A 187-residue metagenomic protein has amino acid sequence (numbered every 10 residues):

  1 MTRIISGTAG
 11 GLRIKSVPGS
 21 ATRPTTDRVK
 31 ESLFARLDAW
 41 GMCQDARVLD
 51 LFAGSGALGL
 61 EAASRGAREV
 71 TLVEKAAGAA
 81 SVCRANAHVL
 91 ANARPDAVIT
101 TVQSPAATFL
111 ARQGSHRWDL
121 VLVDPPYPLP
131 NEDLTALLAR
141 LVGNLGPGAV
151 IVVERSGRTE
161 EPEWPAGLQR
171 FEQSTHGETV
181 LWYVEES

Functional and structural regions predicted by a protein language model:
M1-S187: Class I S-adenosyl-L-methionine-dependent methyltransferase catalytic core
